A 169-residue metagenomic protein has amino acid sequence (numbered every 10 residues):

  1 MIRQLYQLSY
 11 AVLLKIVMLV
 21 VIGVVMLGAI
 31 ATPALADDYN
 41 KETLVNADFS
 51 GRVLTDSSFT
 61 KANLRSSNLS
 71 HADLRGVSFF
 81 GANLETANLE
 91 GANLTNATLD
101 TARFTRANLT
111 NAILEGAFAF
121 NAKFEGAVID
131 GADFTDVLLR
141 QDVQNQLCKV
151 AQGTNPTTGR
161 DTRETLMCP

Functional and structural regions predicted by a protein language model:
I2-S9, L14-P169: Tandem repeat scaffolds
